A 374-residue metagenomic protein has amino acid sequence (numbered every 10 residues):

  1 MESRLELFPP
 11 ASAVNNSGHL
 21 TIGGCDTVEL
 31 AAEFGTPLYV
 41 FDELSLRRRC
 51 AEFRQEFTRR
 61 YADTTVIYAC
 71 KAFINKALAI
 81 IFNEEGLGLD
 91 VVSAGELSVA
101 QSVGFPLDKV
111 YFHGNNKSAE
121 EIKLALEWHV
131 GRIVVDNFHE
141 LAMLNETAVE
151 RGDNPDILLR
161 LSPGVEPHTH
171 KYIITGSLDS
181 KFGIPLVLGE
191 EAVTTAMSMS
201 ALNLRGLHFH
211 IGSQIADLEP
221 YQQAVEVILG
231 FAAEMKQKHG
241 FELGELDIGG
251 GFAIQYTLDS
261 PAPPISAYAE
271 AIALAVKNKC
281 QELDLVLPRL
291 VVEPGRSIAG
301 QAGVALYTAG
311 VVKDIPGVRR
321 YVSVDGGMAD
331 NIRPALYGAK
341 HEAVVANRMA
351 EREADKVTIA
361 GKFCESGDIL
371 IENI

Functional and structural regions predicted by a protein language model:
M1-D156, T194, M199-N203, G230 (+1 more regions): A charged N-terminal "starter" segment
E2-R4, P163-I315: Active-site loop/helix belt of alpha/beta enzymes
S12, G18-L20, C25-V28, T36-Y39 (+15 more regions): Flexible, active-site-adjacent loop/turn segments at secondary-structure boundaries
T58-A62, E150-G152, G240, A262 (+3 more regions): Short, glycine- and charge-enriched coil/turn segments that flank and shape catalytic ligand pockets
T65-I67, G86-G88, K109-Y111, R132 (+7 more regions): Structural preference for beta-strand elements that scaffold enzyme active sites
A72-I74, G95-E96, N116-S118, N137-H139 (+6 more regions): Active-site-proximal loop/turn and secondary-structure-junction residues that shape catalytic pockets, frequently
L78, L97-V103, M143, P167 (+4 more regions): Active-site-proximal flexible loops/turns
K277, L285-I374: Charged (often Lys/Glu-rich) extended helix/loop segments that serve as interaction or gating elements
